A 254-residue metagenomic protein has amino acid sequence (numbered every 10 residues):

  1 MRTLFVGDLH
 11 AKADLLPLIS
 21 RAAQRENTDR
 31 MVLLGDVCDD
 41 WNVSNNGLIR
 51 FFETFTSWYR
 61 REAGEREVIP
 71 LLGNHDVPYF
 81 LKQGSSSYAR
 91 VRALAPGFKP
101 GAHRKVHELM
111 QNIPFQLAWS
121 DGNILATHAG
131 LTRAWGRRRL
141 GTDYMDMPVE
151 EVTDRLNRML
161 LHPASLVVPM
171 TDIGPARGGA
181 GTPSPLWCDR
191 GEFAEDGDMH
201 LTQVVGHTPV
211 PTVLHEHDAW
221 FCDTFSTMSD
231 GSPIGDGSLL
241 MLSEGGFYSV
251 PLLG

Functional and structural regions predicted by a protein language model:
M1-L4, W119-L125, E216-D218: Beta-strand-turn-beta hairpins that frame and shape the catalytic cleft of phosphate-ester-processing enzymes
V6, A11-P100: Core catalytic region of metal-dependent phosphoesterases/phosphodiesterases, especially metallo-beta-lactamase-like
V6-G7, M31-G35, P70-N74, A126-T127 (+2 more regions): Active-site neighborhood of phospho(di)ester-bond hydrolases with catalytic His/Asp-centered motifs
H10-D14, D39-N42, H75-K82, T132-A134 (+3 more regions): Active-site environment of divalent metal-dependent phosphoester hydrolases
W58-V68, G101-G122, L201: A structural motif corresponding to the C-terminal end of an alpha-helix and its immediate exit/capping segment
A93-G101, F115-E195: Active-site-proximal loop/helix segment associated with metal-binding centers of metalloenzymes
L186-V250: Conserved beta-sheet core of the metallophosphoesterase superfamily
L253-G254: Acidic, low-complexity terminal tails and accessory targeting/binding regions of phosphate-metabolizing enzymes
